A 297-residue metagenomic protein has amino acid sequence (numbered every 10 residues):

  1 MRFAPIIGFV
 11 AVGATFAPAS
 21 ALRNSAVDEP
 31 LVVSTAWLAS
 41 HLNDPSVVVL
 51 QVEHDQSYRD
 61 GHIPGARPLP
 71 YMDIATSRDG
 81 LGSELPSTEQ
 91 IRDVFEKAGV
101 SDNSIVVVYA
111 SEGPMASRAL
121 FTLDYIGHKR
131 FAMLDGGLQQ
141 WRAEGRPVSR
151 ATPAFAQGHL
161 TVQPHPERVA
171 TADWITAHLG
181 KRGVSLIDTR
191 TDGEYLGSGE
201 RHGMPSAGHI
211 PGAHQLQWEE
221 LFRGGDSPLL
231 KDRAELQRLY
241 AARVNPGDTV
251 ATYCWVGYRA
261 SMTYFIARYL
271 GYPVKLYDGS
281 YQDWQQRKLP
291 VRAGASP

Functional and structural regions predicted by a protein language model:
A4-T15: Bacterial N-terminal signal peptides
L22-V33, S40, A75-S77, Q139-P211 (+1 more regions): Active-site neighborhoods of enzymes that stabilize oxyanions during catalysis
D28-D55, G65-Y71: Mature N-terminal segment immediately following signal peptide/propeptide cleavage in secreted/periplasmic
E53-T88: N-terminal carbohydrate-binding/catalytic regions of secreted carbohydrate-active enzymes
H54-S57, M72-T76, E112-M115, L138-Q140 (+4 more regions): Solvent-exposed loop/turn segments at secondary-structure junctions within structured extracellular/periplasmic domains
T76-S104, W218-T249: Helix-loop module immediately N-terminal to the HCX5R catalytic loop in PTP-like cysteine phosphatase domains
L85-H178, G199, G208, R259 (+2 more regions): Thiolate-centered catalytic microenvironments shared by cysteine-dependent enzyme domains
P228, Q237-R238, G247-P297: C-terminal soluble interaction/assembly domains
